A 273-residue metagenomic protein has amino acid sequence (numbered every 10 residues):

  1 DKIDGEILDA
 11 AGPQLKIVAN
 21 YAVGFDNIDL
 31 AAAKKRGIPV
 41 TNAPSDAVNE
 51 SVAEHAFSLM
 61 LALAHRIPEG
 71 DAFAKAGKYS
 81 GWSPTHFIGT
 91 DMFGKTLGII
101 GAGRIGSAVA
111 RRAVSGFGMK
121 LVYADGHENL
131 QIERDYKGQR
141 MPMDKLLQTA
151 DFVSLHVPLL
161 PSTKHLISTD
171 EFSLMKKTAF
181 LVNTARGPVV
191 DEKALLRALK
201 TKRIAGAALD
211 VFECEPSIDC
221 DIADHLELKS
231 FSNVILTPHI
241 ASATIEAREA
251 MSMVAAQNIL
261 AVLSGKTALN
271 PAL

Functional and structural regions predicted by a protein language model:
D1, V23, D151, V157-L159 (+2 more regions): Short glycine-/small-residue-rich Rossmann-like dinucleotide-binding loops
D1-A72, L181: Phosphate/diphosphate ligand-binding glycine-rich loop within oxidoreductases
A10, Q14, Q148-T149, L174-K177 (+1 more regions): Alpha-helix C-terminal capping/helix-to-coil transition sites in glycosyltransferase folds
P13-K16, I28-V40, L155, L159-T201: Beta-strand-loop-alpha-helix segment that lines the small-molecule cofactor/substrate pocket of alpha/beta enzymes
A43-T96, A108-R112, G116: Phosphate-binding beta-alpha-beta segment of Rossmann-like dinucleotide-binding domains, i.e., the NAD(P)
W82-K177: Rossmann-like dinucleotide/phosphate-binding beta-alpha-beta segment
T178-L273: Rossmann-like dinucleotide-binding domain for NAD(H)/NADP(H)
